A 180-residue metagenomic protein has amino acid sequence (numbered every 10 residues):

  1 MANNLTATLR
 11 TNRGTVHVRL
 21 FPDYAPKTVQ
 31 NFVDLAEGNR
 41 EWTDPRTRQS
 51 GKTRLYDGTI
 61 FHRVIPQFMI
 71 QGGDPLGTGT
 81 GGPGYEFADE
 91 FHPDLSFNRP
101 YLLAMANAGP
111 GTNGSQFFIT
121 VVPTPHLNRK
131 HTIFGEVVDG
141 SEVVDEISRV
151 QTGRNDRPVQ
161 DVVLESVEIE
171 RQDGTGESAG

Functional and structural regions predicted by a protein language model:
M1-G180: Cyclophilin-like peptidyl-prolyl cis-trans isomerases
